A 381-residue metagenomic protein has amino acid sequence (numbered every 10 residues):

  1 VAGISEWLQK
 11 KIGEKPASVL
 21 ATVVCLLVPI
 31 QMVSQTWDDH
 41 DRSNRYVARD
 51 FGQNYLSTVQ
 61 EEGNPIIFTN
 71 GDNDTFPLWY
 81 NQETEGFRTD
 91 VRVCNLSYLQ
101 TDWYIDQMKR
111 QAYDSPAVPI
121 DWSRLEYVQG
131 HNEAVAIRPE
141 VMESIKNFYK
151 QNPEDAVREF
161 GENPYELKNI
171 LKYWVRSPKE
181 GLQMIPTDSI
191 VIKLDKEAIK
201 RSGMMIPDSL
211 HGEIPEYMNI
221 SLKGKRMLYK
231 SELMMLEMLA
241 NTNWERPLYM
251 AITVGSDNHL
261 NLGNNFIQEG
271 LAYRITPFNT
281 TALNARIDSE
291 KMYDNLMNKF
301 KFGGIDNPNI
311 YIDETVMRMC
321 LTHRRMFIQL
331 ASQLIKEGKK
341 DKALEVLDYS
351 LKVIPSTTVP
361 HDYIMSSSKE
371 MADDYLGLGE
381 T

Functional and structural regions predicted by a protein language model:
A2-N64, F76-T381: ER/secretory pathway lumenal C-terminal domains and tails of membrane proteins involved in glycoprotein biogenesis
